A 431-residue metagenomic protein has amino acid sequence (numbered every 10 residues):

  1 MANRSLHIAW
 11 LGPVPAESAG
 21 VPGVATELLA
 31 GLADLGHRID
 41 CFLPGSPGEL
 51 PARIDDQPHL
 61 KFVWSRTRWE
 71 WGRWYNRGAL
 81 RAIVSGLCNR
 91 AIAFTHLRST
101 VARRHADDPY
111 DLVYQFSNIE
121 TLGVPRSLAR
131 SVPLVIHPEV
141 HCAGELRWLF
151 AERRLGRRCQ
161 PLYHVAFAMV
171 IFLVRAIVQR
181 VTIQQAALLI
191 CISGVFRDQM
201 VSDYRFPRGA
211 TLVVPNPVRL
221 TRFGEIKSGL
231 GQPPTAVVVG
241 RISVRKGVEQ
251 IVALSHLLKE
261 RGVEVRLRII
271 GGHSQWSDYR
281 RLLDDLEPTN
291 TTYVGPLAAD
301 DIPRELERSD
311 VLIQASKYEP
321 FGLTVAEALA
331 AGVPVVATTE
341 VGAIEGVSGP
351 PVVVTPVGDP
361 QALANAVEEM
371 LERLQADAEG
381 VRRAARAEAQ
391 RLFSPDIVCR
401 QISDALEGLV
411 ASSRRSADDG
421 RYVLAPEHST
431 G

Functional and structural regions predicted by a protein language model:
G23, E27, P234, R241-L257: A conserved mid-protein helix/loop that constitutes part of the nucleotide-sugar donor-binding site
P47, V239, R266-R280, Y293-G295: Glycosyltransferase donor-sugar binding loop
C142, R158-L189: Membrane-proximal helix-turn-helix segments that form the acceptor-binding/catalytic region of lipid-linked
V195, P217: Carbohydrate-associated surface elements
R280-D300: Nucleotide-activated donor-binding/catalytic signature segment of Leloir-type glycosyltransferases, i.e., the conserved
V311, P334-A337: Short hydrophobic beta-strand element within catalytic cores of glycosyltransferases and related nucleotide-activated
K317: Aromatic "clamp/platform" in nucleotide-sugar-dependent glycosyltransferases that forms part of the donor/acceptor
G349-Q361, E369-Q375: Conserved acidic donor-binding segment of nucleotide-sugar-dependent glycosyltransferases
